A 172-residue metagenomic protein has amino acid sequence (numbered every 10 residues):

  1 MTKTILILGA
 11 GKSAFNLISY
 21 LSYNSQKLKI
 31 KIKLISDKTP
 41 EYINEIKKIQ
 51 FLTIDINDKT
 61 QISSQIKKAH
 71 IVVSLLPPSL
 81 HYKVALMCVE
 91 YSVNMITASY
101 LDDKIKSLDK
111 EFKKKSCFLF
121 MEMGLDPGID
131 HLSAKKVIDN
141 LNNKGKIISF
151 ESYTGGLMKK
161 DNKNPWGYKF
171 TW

Functional and structural regions predicted by a protein language model:
I5-A10: Conserved N-terminal Rossmann-fold NAD(P)-binding element of oxidoreductases
S13: Hydrophobic/small residue at the entry helix of a nucleotide-binding pocket
L28-I43: NAD(P)-binding Rossmann-fold cofactor-contacting core
I46-D58: Rossmann-fold cofactor-recognition segment
D55-K68: Conserved Rossmann-fold cofactor-binding substructure of NAD(P)-dependent oxidoreductases
M87-I105: ADP-ribose/adenylate-binding Rossmann-like module
S99-F120: Rossmann-fold NAD(P)-binding glycine/threonine-rich loop
F118-W172: Rossmann-like dinucleotide-binding core of oxidoreductases
